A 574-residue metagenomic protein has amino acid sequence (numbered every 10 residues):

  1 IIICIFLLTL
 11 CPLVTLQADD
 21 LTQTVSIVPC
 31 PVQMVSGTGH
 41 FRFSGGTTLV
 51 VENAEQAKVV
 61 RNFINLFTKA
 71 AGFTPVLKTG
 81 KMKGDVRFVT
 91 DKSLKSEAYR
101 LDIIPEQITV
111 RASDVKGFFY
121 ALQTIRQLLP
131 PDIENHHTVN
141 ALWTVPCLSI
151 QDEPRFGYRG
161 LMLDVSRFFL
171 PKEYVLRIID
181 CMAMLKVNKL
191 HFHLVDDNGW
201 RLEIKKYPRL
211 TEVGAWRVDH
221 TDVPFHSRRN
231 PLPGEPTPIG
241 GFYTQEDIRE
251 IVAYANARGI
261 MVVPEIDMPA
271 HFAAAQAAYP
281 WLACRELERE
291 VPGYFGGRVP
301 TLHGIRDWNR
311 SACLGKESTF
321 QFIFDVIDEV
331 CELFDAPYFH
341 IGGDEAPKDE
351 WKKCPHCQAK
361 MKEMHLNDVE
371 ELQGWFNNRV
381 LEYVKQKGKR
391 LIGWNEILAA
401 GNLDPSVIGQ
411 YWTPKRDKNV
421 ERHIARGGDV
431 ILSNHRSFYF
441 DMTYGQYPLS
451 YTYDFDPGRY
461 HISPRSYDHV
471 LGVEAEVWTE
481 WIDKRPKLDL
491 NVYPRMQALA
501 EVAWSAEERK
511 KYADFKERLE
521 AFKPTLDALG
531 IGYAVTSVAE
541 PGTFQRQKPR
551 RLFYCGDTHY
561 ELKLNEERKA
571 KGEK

Functional and structural regions predicted by a protein language model:
I2-P12: Bacterial N-terminal signal peptides
L10-L21: Bacterial Sec-dependent signal peptides at the C-terminal "C-region" and cleavage site
D19-F156, K487, V502-T536, L552: Contiguous, structured surface segment used for ligand recognition
A57-K58, F169-P171, D197-E203, P269-A275 (+7 more regions): Flexible loop/turn segments at secondary-structure boundaries
L94-Q321, D325-Y338, C354, R379 (+3 more regions): Feature activates predominantly on carbohydrate-active enzymes
A275, P300-H303, D307-S406, T413-R422: Active-site neighborhood of glycoside hydrolase catalytic domains
L391-V407, T413-K574: Flexible, acidic glycine-rich loops studded with aromatic residues
